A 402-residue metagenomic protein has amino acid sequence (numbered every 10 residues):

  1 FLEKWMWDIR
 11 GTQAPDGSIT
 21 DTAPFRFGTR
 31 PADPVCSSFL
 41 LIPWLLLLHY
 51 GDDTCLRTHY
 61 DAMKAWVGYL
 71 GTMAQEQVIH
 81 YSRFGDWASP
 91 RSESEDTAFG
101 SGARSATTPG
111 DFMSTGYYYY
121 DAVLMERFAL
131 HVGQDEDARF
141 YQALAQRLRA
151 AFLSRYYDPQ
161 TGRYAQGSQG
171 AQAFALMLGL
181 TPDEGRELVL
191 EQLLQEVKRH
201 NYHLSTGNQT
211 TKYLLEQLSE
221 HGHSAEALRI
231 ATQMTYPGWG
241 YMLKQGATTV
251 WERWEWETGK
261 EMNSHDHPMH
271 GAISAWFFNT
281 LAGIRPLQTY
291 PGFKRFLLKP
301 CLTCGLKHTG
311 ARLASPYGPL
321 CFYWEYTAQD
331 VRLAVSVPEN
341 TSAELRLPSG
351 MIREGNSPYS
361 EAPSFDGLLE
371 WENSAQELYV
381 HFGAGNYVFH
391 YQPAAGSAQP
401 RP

Functional and structural regions predicted by a protein language model:
F1-D21, S37, H49-Y117, H131-M177 (+3 more regions): Active-site acid/base region of carbohydrate-active enzymes
R26-P31, R199-N201: Aromatic/His-enriched, Gly/Pro-containing loop or helix-boundary segments that lie immediately adjacent to catalytic
F39-L40, L46, Q75, T97-T108 (+2 more regions): C-terminal capping/lid segments that line or modulate ligand- or cofactor-binding pockets
L45-L46, M125: Alpha-helical transmembrane segments of multipass membrane proteins
T54-C55, K64-Y69, A129-H131, E136 (+1 more regions): Acidic/polar, glycine-enriched structural segments that form the non-catalytic walls/loops of the carbohydrate-binding
A143, A225-P402: Non-catalytic C-terminal accessory modules of carbohydrate-active enzymes
